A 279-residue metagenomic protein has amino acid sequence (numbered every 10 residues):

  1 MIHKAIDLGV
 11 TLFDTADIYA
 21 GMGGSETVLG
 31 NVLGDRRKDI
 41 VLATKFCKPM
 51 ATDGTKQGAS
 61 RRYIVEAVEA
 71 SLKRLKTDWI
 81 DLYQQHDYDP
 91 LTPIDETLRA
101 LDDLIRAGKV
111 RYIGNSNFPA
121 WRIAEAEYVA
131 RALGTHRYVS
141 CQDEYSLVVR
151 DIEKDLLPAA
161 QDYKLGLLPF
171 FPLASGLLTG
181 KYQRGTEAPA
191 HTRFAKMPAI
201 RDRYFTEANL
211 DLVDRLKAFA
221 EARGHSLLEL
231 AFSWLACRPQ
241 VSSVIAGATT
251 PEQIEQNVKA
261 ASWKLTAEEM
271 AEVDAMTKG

Functional and structural regions predicted by a protein language model:
M1-A5, A59-L75, I123-E127: Short, acidic/polar
M1-V41, R106: N-terminal binding-site loop/beta-alpha segment at the start of enzyme catalytic domains that lines or forms
K4, L8, R74-L75, G108 (+1 more regions): Structural motif
F13, I80, I113: Glycine-centered flexible beta-alpha turn that most often forms the glycine-rich phosphate-binding loop
P49-T55, L178, Q253: A short acidic, helix-capping loop that chelates divalent metal ions and anchors anionic groups
M50-R62, H86, P90-T92: Active-site mouth loops of central-metabolism enzymes
L72-T92: Active-site groove signature of glycoside hydrolases
T92-K278: Beta/alpha (TIM)-barrel catalytic core signal, keyed to glycine-rich beta->alpha loops juxtaposed to Asp/Glu that bind
